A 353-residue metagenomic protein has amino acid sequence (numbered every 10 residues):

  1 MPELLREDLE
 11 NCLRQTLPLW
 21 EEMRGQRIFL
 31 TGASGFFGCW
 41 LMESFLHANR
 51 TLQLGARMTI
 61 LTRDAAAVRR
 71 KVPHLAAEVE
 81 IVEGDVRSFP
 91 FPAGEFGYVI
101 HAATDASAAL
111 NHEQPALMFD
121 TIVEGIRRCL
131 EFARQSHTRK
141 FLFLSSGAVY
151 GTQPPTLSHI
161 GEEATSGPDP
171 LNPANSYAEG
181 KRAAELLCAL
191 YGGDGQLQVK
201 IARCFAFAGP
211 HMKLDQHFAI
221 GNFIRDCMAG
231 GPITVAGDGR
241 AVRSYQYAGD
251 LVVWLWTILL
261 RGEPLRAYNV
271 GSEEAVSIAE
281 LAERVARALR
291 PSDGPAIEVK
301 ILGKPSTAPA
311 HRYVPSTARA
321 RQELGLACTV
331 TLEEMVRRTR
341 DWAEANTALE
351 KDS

Functional and structural regions predicted by a protein language model:
M1-E22, E43, L52-A56, L332-S353: Amphipathic terminal alpha-helices
L4, C227-S353: C-terminal substrate-binding subdomain of Rossmann-fold SDR/epimerase-dehydratase oxidoreductases
R27-H47: N-terminal Rossmann NAD(P)H-binding glycine-rich loop of SDR-like oxidoreductase domains
T31, F96-A102, F143, N269: Rossmann-fold scaffold of SDR-type NAD(P)-dependent oxidoreductases
E83-T121: NAD(P)H-binding glycine-rich loop region in Rossmannoid oxidoreductase-like domains and their noncatalytic homologs
R127-N175: Conserved Rossmann-fold NAD(P)-dependent oxidoreductase catalytic core, especially the SDR/UDP-sugar
S146, E185-P210, G221: Conserved beta-loop-beta element that borders a ligand/cofactor-binding pocket
S176, G180-A183: Active-site helix of classical SDR
